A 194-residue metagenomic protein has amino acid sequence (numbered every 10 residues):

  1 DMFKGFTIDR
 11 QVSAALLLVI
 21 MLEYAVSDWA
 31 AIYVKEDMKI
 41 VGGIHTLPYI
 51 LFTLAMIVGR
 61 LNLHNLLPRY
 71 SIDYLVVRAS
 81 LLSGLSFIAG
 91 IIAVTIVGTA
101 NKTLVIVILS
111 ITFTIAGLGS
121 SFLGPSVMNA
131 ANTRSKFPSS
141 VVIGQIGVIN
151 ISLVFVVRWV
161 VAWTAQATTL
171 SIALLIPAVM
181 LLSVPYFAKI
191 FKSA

Functional and structural regions predicted by a protein language model:
F6-L54: Extracytoplasmic gate region of multi-pass secondary transporters
L22-V34, N62, V127, A131 (+1 more regions): Hydrophobic/aromatic end-of-helix segments at the C-terminal termini of transmembrane alpha-helices
P48-F52, T112-F113, V142-I146, I176: Hydrophobic positions within alpha-helical transmembrane segments of Major Facilitator Superfamily-type secondary
T53-L54, V58, I151-L153: Short hydrophobic/small-residue motifs within alpha-helical transmembrane segments of multi-pass transporter-like
G59-I72, G98, A165: Helix-to-loop junctions at the C-terminal end of transmembrane segments in multipass secondary transporters
D73-V127: C-terminal transmembrane helical hairpin of 12-TM major facilitator-type secondary transporters
N132-L170, P177: A late C-terminal transmembrane helix in Major Facilitator Superfamily
I176-A194: Multi-pass alpha-helical transporter architecture, strongest for 12-TM Major Facilitator/SLC carriers used
